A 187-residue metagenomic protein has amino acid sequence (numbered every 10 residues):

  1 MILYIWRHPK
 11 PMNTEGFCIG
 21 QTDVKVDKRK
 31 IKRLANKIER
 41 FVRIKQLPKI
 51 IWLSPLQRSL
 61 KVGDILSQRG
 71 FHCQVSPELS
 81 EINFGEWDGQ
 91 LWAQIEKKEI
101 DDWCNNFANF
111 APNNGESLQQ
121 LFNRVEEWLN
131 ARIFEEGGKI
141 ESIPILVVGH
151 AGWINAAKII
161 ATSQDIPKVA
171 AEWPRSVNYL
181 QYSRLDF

Functional and structural regions predicted by a protein language model:
M1-H8, V147-V148: Short, hydrophobic/glycine-enriched beta-strand segments
W6-F71: Active-site-proximal alpha-helix that buttresses catalytic centers in soluble enzyme cores
M12, S59-L60, E81, W153-N155: Short, active-site-adjacent cap segments at secondary-structure transitions
L47-P55, K139, P144-V148: Short glycine-rich phosphate-binding loop at a beta-alpha junction
I65-R69, A156, I160-Q164: Alpha-helical structural signal in soluble globular domains
S67-R124: Phosphate-handling substructures
A151-N155, Q181-S183: GST superfamily/GST-like fold recognition
T162-F187: Domain-level recognition of soluble alpha/beta enzyme cores, biased toward histidine phosphatases/phosphomutases
